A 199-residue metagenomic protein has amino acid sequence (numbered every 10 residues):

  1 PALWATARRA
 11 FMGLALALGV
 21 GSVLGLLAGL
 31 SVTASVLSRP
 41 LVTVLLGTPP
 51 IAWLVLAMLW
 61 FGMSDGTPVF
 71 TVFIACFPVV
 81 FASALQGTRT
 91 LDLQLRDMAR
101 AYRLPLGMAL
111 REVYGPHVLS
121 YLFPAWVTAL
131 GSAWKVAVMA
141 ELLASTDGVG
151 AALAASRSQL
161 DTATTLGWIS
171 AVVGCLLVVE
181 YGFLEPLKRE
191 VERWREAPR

Functional and structural regions predicted by a protein language model:
P1-L27: Transmembrane alpha-helix signature in integral membrane proteins
L3, A7, L37-V44, A84 (+6 more regions): Hydrophobic alpha-helical elements at and bordering transmembrane segments of multi-pass membrane proteins
T6-L14, L41, L45-I51, F77 (+4 more regions): Loop-to-transmembrane-helix entry motif
T43-V79, Q86-G87: Generic hydrophobic transmembrane alpha-helix motif, especially the helices
F70-I74, L106-A140, G167, A171: Transmembrane alpha-helices
S83-A125, V149, L153: Short cytoplasmic-facing helical segments at TM-TM junctions of multi-pass membrane proteins
V149-L187: Hydrophobic alpha-helical transmembrane segments of polytopic membrane proteins
E185-R199: Short cytosolic juxtamembrane segments of multi-pass membrane proteins
